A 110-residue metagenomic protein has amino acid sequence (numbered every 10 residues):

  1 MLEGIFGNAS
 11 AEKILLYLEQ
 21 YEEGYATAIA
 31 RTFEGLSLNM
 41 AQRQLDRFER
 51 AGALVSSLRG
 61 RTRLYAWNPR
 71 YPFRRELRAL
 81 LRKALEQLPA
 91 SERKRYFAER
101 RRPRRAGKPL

Functional and structural regions predicted by a protein language model:
E3-A11, Y25, V55-R82: Short, cationic-aromatic polyanion-contact patches
F6, F33-E34: A broad structural signal for alpha-helix termini and local helix breaks/kinks
E12-L16: Pre-recognition alpha-helix immediately N-terminal to the DNA-recognition helix within helix-turn-helix or winged-helix
L18-Y21: Short helix-capping/hinge SLiMs at alpha-helix to coil transitions
E23-T32: Short acidic, hydrophobic short linear motifs in intrinsically disordered regions
G35-E49: Short amphipathic alpha-helical interaction segments
P72-L110: Amphipathic alpha-helical dimerization/coiled-coil segments that flank or bridge DNA-binding/regulatory modules
